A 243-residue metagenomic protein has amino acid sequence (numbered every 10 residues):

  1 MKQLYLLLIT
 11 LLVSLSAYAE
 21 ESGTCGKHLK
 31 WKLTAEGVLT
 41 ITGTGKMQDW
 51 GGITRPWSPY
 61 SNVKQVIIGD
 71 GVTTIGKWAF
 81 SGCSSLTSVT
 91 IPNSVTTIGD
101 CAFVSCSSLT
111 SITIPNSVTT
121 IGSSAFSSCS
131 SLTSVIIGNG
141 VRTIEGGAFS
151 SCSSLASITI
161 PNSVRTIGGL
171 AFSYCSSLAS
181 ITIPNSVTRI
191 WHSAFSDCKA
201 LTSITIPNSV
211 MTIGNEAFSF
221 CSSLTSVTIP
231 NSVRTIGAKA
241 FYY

Functional and structural regions predicted by a protein language model:
K2-L8: Sec-dependent signal peptide recognition, specifically the positively charged N-region followed immediately by
S14-S16: N-terminal signal peptide c-region/cleavage motif recognized by signal peptidases
Y18-E20: Boundary of Sec targeting at the N-terminus
S22-K30: Surface-exposed ligand/attachment interfaces on beta-rich extracellular proteins
L29-L33, W78: Short, T/G/N/S-enriched strand-turn elements that build extracellular solenoid repeat scaffolds
G37-G45, S61-T74, S84-T97, S107-T120 (+5 more regions): Structural signature of tandem-repeat unit edges
Q48-Y60, I190: Acidic/polar low-complexity surface segments
G76-A79, G99-V104, G122-S127, E145-S150 (+4 more regions): Consensus positions within tandem repeat domains that build extended binding/scaffold surfaces
